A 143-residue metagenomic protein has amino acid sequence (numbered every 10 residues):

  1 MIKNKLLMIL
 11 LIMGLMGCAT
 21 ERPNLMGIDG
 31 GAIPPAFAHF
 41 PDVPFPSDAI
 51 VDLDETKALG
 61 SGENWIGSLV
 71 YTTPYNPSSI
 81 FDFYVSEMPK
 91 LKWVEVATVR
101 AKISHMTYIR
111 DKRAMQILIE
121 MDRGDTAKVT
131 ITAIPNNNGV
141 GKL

Functional and structural regions predicted by a protein language model:
I2-L6, A19-L143: An acidic-aromatic pocket/loop used at catalytic or ligand-binding sites
L7, L11-I12: Hydrophobic helical h-region of N-terminal Sec-dependent signal peptides in bacterial secretory/periplasmic proteins
G14-G17: C-terminal motif of bacterial Sec signal peptides marking the signal peptidase cleavage site
